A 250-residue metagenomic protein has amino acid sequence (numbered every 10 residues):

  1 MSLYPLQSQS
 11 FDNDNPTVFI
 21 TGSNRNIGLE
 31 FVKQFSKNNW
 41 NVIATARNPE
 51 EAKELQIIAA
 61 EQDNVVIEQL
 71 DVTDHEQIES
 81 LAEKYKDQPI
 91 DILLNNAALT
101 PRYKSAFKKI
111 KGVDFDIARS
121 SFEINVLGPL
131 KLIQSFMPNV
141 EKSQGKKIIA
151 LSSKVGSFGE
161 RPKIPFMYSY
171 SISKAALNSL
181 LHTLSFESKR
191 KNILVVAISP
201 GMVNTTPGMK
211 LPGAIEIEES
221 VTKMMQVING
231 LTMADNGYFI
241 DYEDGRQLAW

Functional and structural regions predicted by a protein language model:
I20-T21, N95, K147-S153, L194-S199: Structural signature of the Rossmann-like NAD(P)-dependent dehydrogenase/reductase core
N24, G28-K33: N-terminal Rossmann NAD(P)H-binding glycine-rich loop of SDR-like oxidoreductase domains
N38-K53: Conserved glycine-rich Rossmann-like NAD(P)H-binding loop of the short-chain dehydrogenase/reductase
A59-E76: Rossmann-fold cofactor-recognition segment
T73-Q88: Conserved Rossmann-fold cofactor-binding substructure of NAD(P)-dependent oxidoreductases
L99-Y103, F107-F122, L130-K131, E141-K189 (+1 more regions): Catalytic loop of short-chain dehydrogenase/reductase
R190, A197, T205, K210-W250: C-terminal helical subdomain
